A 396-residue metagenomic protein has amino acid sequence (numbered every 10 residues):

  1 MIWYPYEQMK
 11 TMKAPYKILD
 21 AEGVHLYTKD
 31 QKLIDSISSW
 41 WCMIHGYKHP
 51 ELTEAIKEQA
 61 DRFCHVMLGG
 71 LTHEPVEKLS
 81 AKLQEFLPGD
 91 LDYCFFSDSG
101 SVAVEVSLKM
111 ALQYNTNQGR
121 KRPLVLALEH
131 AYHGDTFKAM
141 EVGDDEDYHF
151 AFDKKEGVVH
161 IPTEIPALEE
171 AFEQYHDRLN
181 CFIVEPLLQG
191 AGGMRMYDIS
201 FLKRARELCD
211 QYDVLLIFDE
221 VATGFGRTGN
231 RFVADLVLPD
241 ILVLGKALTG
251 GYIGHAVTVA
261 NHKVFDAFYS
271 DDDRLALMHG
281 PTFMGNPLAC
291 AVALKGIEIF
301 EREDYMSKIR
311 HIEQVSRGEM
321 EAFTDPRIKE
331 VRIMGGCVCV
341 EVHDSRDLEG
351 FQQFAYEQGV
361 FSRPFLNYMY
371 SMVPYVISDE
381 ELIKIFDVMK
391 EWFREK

Functional and structural regions predicted by a protein language model:
M1-K396: Conserved N-terminal phosphate-binding loop of PLP-dependent enzymes in the Aspartate aminotransferase
